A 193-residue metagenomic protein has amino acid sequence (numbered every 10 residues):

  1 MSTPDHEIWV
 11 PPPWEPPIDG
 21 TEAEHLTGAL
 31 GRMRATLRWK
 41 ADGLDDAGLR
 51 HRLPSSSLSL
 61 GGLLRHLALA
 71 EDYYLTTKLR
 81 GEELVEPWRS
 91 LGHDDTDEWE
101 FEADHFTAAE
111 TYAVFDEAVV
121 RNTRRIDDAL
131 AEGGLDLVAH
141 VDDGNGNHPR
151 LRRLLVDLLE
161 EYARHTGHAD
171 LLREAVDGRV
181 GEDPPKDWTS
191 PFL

Functional and structural regions predicted by a protein language model:
S2-E15, A23-D97, V138-L193: Short, contiguous alpha-helical
I18, T77-K78, H105, D116-V119 (+1 more regions): Generic alpha-helical secondary structure signal
G20, S59, R125: Extracellular glycan-associated modules
T96-L137, R150-Y162: Acidic/histidine-rich alpha-helical segments that form the ligand environment of transition-metal centers
